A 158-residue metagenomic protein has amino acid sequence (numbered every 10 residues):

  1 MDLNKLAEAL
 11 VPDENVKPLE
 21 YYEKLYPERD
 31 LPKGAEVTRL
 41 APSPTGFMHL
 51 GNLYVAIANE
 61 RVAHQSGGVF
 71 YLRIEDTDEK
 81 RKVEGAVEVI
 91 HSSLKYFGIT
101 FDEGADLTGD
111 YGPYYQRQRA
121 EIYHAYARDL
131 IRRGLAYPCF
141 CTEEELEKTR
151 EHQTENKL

Functional and structural regions predicted by a protein language model:
D2-E155: N-terminal Rossmann-like or analogous alpha/beta NTP/dinucleotide-binding catalytic cores that position adenine
